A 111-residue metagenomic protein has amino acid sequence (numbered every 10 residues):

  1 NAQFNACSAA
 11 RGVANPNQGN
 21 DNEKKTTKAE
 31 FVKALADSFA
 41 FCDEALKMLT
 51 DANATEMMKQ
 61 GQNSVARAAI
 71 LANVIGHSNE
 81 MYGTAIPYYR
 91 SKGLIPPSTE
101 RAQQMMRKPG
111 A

Functional and structural regions predicted by a protein language model:
N1-Q18, Q60-A111: Short, contiguous alpha-helical
E23-K59, S64-Y82: Acidic/histidine-rich alpha-helical segments that form the ligand environment of transition-metal centers
